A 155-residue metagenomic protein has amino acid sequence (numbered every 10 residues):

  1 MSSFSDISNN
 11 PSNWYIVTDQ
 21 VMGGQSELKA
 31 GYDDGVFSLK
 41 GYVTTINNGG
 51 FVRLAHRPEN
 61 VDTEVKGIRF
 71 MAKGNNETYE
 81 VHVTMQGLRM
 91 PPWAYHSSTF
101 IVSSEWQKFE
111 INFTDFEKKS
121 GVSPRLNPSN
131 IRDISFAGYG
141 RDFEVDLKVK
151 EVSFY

Functional and structural regions predicted by a protein language model:
M1-Y155: Beta-rich carbohydrate-recognition modules and glycan-binding surfaces
